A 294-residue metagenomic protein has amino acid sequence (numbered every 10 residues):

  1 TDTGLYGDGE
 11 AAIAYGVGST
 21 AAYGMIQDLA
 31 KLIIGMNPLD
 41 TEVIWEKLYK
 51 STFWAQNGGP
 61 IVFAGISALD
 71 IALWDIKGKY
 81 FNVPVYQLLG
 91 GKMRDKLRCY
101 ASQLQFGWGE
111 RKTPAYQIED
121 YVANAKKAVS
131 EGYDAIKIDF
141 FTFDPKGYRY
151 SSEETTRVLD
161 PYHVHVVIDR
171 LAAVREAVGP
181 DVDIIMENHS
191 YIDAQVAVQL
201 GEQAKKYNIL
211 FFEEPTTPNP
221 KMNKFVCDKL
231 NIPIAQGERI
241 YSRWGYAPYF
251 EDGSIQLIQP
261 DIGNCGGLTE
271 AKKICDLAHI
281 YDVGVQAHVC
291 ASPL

Functional and structural regions predicted by a protein language model:
D2-Y80: Metal- or metallocofactor-binding catalytic centers and their adjacent structured scaffolds across diverse enzyme
G4, L29, L69, N82 (+5 more regions): Conserved, mostly hydrophobic/aromatic
D8, D40, Y80, R98 (+3 more regions): Ligand-binding pocket scaffold of soluble enzyme catalytic domains
I13, T142, C290-L294: Glycine-rich beta-alpha junction loops
G24-Q27, E202-F211, T217-L294: Shared catalytic-loop signature of beta/alpha-barrel
K79, V83-L97: N-terminal amphipathic alpha-helix/helix-capping segment at the start of soluble metabolic enzymes
P84, R98, D183, P233 (+1 more regions): Proline-centered loop/turn at the N-terminus of a beta-strand
K96, A101-P220, K224-F225: Metal-dependent enolase-superfamily TIM-barrel catalytic cores that perform enediolate-based chemistry
